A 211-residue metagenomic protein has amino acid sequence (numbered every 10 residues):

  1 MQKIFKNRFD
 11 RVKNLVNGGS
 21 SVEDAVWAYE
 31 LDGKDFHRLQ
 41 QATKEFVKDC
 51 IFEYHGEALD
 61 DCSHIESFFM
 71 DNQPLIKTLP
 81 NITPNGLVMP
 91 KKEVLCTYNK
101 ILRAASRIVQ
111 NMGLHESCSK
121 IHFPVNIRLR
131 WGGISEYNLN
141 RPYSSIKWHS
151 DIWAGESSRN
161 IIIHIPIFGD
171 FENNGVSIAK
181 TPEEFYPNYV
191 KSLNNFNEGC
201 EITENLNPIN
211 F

Functional and structural regions predicted by a protein language model:
M1, F9-K13, C62, C118-S119 (+3 more regions): Intrinsically disordered, low-complexity regions
M1-M112: N-terminal auxiliary "cap/dimerization" subdomain that precedes the catalytic jelly-roll/cupin core of mononuclear
S21, D35, I134-S135, S177: Compositionally biased, intrinsically disordered low-complexity regions
E23, E30, E45, E53 (+9 more regions): Glutamate identity and glutamate-enriched acidic tracts
A28-E30, S117-R128, I162-P166, G175-A179: A structural signal for short, well-ordered beta-strand segments and their strand-loop junctions that often border
L75-R159: Signature of the catalytic double-stranded beta-helix
P142-F211: Catalytic core of non-heme Fe(II) oxygenases with the double-stranded beta-helix
